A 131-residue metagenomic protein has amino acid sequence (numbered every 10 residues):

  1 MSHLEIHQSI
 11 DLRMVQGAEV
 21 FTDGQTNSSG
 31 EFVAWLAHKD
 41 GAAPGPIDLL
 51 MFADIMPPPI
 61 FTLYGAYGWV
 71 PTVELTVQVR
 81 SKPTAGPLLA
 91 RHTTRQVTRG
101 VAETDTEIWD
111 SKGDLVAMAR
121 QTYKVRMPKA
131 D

Functional and structural regions predicted by a protein language model:
M1-D131: Terminal targeting signals and extreme-terminal segments of soluble enzymes
